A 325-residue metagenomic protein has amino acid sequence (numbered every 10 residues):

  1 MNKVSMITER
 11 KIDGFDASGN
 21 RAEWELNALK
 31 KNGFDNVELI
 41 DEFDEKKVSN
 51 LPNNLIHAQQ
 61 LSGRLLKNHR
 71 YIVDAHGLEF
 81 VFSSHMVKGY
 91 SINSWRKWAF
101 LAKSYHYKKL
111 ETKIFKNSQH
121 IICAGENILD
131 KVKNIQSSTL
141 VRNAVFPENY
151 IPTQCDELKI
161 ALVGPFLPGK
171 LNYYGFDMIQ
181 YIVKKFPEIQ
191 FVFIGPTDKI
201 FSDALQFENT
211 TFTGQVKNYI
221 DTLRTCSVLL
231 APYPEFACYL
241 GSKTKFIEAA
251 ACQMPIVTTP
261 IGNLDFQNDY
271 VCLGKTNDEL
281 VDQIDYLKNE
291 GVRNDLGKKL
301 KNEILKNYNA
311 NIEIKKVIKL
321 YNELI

Functional and structural regions predicted by a protein language model:
I12-W24, V145-Y150, D156-A204, F212-Y219: Conserved catalytic-core segment of nucleotide-activated headgroup transferases in glycan assembly
A17, G291-N322: A charged, aromatic-enriched C-terminal amphipathic alpha-helix characteristic of glycosyltransferases across folds
K46-G63, R70-V73, V228: Short N-terminal targeting/anchoring amphipathic segment
E79-F82, V87-I121: Membrane-proximal helix-turn-helix segments that form the acceptor-binding/catalytic region of lipid-linked
K108, T112-Y150: Donor nucleotide-sugar binding/catalytic pocket of nucleotide-sugar-dependent glycosyltransferases
Q119, R224-Y239, M254: Acidic donor-binding loop of glycosyltransferase active sites
K170-Y173, A231-E248, T258-N268: Nucleotide-sugar-dependent
Y270-D278, D285-G291: Conserved acidic donor-binding segment of nucleotide-sugar-dependent glycosyltransferases
